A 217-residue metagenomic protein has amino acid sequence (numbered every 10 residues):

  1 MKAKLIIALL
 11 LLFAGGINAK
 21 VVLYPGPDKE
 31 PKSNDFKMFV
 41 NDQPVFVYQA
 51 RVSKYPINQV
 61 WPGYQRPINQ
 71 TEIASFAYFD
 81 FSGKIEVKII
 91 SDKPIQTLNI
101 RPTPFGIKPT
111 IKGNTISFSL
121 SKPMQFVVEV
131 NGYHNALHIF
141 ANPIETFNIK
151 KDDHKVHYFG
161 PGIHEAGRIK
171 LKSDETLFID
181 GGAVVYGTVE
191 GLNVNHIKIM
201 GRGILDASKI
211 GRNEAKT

Functional and structural regions predicted by a protein language model:
K4-A14, D174: Sec-dependent N-terminal signal peptides
G15-A19: Sec/Tat signal peptide C-region and signal peptidase I cleavage site
K20-T217: Extracellular/periplasmic carbohydrate-active domains that bind, remodel, or depolymerize complex polysaccharides
